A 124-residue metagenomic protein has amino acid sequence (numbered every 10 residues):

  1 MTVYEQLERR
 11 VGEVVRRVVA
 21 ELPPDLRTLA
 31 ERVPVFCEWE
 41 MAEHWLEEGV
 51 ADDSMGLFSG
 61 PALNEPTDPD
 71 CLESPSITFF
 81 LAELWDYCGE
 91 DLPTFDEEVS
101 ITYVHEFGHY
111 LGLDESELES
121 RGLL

Functional and structural regions predicted by a protein language model:
M1-E98, Y110, S116-E119: Active-site rim/adjacent substrate-binding subdomains
E98-E106: Short alpha-helical catalytic segment bearing the HExxH-like zincin motif of zinc-dependent metalloproteases
S120-L124: Short hydrophobic/aromatic patches at helix-to-coil boundaries
